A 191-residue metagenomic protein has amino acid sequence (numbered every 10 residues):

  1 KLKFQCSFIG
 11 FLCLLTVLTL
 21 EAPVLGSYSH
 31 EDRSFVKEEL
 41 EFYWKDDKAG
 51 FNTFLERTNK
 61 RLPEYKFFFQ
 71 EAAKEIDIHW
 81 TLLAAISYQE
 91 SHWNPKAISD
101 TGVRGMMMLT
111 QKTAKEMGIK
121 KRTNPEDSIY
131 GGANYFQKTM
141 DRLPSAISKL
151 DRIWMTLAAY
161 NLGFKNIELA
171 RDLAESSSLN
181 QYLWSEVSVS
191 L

Functional and structural regions predicted by a protein language model:
L2-F11: N-terminal Sec-pathway targeting helices
C13-H30: Bacterial Sec-dependent signal peptides at the C-terminal "C-region" and cleavage site
G26-L191: Catalytic glycan-binding domains that act on GlcNAc-containing polysaccharides
